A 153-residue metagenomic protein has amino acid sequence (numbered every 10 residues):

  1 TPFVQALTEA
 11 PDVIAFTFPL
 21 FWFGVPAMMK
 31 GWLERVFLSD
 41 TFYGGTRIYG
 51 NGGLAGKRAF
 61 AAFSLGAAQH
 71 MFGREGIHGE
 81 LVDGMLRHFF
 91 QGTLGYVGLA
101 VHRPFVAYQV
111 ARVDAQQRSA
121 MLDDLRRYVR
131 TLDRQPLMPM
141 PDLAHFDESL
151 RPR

Functional and structural regions predicted by a protein language model:
T1-F90: Helix-loop-strand module that forms the ligand-binding subsite of alpha/beta enzymes
I77-R153: Glycine-rich phosphate/pyrophosphate-binding loop and the adjoining helix
